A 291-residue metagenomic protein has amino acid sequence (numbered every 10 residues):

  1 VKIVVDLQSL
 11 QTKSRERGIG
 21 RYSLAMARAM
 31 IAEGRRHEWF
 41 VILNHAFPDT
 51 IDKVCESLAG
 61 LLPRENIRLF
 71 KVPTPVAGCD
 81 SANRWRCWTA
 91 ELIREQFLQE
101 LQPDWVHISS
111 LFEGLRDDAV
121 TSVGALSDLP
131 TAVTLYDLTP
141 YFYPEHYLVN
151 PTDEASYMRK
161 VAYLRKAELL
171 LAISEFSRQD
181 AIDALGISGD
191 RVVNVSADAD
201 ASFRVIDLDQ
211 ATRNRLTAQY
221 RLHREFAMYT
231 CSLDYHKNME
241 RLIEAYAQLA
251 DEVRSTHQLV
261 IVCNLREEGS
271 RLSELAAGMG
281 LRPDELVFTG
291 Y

Functional and structural regions predicted by a protein language model:
V1-Y291: Carbohydrate transferase catalytic cores enriched for Leloir-type hexosyltransferases
